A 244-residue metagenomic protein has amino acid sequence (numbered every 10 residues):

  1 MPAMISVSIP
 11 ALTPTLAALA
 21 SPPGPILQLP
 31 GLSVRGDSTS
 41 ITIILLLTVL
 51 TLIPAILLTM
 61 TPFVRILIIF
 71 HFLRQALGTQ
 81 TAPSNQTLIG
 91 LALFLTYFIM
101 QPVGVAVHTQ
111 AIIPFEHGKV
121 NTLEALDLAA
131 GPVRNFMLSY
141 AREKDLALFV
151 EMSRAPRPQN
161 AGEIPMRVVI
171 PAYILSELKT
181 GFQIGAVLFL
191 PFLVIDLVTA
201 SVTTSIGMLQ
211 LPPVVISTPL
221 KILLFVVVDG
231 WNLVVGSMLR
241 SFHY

Functional and structural regions predicted by a protein language model:
M1-A3: N-terminal membrane topogenic signal
V7-Y244: Hydrophobic alpha-helical segments and their helix-loop boundaries in membrane and membrane-proximal proteins
